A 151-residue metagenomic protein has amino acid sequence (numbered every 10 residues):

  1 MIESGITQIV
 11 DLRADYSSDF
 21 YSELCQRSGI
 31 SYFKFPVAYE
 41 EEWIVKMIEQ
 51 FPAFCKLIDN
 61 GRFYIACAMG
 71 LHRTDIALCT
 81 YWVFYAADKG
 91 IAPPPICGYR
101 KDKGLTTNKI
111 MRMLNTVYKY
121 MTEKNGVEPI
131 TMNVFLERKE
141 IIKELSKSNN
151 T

Functional and structural regions predicted by a protein language model:
M1-F63, V83-P94, K109: Cysteine-based protein phosphatase catalytic domain of the PTP/DSP
L12, N150-T151: Short linear motifs in intrinsically disordered/low-complexity regions
S18-F20, R73-I76: Short catalytic/ligand-binding loop motif for oxyanion handling, primarily in non-cytosolic enzymes, centered on
D59, D75-N150: Cysteine-dependent PTP/DSP-like catalytic domain, specifically the C-terminal lobe
A66: Short, surface-exposed ligand- or partner-binding patches at beta-edge/loop junctions that are enriched in aromatics
